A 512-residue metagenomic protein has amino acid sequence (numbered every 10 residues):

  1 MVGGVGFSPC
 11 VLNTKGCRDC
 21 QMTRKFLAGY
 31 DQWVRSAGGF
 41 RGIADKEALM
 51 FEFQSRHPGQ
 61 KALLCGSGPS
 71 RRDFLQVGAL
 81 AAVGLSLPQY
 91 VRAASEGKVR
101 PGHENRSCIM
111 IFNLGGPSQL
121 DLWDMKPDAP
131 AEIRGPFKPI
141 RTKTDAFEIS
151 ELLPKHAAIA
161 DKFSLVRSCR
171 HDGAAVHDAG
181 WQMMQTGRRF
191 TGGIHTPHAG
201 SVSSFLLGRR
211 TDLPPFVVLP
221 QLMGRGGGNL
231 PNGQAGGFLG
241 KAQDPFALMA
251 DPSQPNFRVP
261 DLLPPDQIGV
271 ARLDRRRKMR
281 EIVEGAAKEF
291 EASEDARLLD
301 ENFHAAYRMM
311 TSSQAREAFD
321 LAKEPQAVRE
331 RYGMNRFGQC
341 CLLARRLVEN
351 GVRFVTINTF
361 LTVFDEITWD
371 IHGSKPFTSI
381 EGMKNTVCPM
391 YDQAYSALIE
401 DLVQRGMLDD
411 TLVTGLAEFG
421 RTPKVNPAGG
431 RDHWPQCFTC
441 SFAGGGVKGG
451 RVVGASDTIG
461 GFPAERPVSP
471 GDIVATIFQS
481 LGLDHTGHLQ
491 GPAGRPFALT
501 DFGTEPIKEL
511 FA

Functional and structural regions predicted by a protein language model:
V2-C10: Extreme N-terminal basic, low-complexity initiation segments that serve as generic localization/processing leaders
C10, C17-C20: Cysteine-centered motifs
D45-A512: Ligand-binding pockets and gating/stacking loops
